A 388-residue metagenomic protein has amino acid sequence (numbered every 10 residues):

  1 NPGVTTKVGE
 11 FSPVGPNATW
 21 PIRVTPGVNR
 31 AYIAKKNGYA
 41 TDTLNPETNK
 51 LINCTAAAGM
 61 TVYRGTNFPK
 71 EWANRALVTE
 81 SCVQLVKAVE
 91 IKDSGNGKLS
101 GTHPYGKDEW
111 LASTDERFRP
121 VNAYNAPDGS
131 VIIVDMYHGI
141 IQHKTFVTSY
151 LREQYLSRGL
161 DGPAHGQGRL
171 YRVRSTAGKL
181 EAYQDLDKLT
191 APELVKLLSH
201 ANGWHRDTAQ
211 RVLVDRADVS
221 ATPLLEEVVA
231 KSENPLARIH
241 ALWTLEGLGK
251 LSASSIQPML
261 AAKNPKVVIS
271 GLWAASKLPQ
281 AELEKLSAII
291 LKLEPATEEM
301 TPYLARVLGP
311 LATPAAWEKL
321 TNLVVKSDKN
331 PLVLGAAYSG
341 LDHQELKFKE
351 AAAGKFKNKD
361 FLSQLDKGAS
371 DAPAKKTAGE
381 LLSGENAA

Functional and structural regions predicted by a protein language model:
N1-E193, W204, V212-V214: Beta-propeller domains with acidic blade repeats across secreted/periplasmic ectodomains and cytosolic WD/CNH propellers
V134-M136, S157-Q167, V173-A388: Long, ordered, helix-rich scaffold segments
